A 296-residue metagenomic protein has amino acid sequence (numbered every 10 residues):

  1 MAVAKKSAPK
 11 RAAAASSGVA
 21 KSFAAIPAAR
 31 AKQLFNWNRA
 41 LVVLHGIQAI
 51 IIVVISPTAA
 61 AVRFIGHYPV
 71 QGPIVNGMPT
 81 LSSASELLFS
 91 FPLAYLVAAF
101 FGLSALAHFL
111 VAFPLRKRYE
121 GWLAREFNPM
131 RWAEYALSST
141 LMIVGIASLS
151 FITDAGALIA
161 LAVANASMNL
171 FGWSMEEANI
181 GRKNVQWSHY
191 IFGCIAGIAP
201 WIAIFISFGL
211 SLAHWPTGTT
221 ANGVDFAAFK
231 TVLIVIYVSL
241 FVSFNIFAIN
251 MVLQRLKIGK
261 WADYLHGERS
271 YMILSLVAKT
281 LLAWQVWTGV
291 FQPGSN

Functional and structural regions predicted by a protein language model:
M1-K21: Short, intrinsically disordered terminal tails adjacent to the first/last structured region
G18-V43, I47-N128, L141-N296: Polytopic alpha-helical membrane-helix bundles and their juxtamembrane interface segments in multi-pass membrane
M130-S139: Short hydrophobic alpha-helical membrane-embedded segments
